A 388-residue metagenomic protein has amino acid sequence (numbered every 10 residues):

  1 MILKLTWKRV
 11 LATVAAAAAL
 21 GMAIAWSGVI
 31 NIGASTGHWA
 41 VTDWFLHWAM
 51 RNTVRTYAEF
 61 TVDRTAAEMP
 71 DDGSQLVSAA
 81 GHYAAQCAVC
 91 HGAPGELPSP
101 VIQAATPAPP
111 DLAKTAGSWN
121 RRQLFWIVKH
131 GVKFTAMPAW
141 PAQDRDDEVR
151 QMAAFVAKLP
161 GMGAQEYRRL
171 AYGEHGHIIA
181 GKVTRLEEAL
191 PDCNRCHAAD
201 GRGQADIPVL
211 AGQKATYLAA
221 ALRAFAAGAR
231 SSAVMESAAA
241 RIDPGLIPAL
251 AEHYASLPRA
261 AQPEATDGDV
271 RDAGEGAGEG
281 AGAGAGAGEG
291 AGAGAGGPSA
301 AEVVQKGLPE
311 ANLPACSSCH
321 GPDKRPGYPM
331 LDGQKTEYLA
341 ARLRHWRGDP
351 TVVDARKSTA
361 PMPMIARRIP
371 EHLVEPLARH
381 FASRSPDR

Functional and structural regions predicted by a protein language model:
I2-A93, S99-I102, T115-K129, P138-R195 (+6 more regions): Periplasmic c-type cytochrome electron-transfer domains
A80, G92-F125, N194, D200-S231 (+3 more regions): Gly/Gly-Pro-rich "capping" loops immediately C-terminal to redox-active cysteine motifs in periplasmic/lumenal
V132-F134: Soluble extracytoplasmic domains of inner/organellar membrane proteins
R185, L308, D354: Residue-level marker of regulatory loop/turn positions in helix-turn-helix DNA-binding domains and in histidine
P244-I247, P314-R388: C-terminal functional regions that serve as terminal interaction/effector modules
D272-A283: Long, compositionally biased low-complexity repeat segments characteristic of intrinsically disordered regions
S299-N312: Flanking helices and flexible, charged tails adjoining ferredoxin-like Fe-S electron-transfer domains in multi-subunit
